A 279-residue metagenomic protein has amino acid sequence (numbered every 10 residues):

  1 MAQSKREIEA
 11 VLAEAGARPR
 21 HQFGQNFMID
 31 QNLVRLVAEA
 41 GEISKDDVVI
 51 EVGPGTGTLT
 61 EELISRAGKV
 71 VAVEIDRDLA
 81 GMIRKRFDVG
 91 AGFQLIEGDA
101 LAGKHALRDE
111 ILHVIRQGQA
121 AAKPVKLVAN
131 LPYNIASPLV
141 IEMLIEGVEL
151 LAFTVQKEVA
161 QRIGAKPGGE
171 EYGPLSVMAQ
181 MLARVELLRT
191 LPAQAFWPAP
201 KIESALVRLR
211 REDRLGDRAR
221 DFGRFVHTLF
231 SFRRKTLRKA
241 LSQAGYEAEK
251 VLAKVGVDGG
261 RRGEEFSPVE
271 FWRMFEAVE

Functional and structural regions predicted by a protein language model:
M1-H227, A253, R273-E276: Catalytic cores of RNA-modifying enzymes
A205, L209-R211, D217-K250, V255-D258 (+1 more regions): An accessory alpha-helical subdomain
E279: Accessory alpha-helical DNA-binding modules that contact the DNA backbone or grooves
